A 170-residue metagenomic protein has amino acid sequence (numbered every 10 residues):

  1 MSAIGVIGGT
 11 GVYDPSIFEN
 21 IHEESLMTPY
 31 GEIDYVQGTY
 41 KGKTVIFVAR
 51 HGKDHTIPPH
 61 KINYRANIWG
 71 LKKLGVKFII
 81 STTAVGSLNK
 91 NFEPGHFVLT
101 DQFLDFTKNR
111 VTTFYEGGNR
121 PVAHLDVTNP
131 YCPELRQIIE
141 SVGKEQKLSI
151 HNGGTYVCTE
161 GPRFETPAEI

Functional and structural regions predicted by a protein language model:
M1-V127: Metabolite-binding pocket within alpha/beta catalytic cores that recognizes anionic/polar moieties
P130-I170: Active-site rim beta-loop-alpha module in soluble metabolic enzymes
